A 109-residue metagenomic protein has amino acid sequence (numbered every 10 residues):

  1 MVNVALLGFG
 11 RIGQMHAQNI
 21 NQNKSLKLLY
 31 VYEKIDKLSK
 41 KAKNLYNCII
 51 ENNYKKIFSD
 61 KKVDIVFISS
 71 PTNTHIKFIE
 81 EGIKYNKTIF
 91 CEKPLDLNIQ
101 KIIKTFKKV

Functional and structural regions predicted by a protein language model:
M1-L45: N-terminal Rossmann-like dinucleotide-binding module
H16, I49-F106: Beta-loop-alpha module in the N-terminal Rossmann-like domain of NAD(P)-dependent dehydrogenases, especially those
